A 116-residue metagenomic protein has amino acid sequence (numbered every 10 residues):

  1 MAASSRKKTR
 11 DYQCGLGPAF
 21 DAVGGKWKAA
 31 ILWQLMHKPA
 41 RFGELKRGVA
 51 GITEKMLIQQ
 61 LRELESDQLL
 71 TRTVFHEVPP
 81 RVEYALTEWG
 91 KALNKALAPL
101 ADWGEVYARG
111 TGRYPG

Functional and structural regions predicted by a protein language model:
M1-D11: N-terminal intrinsically disordered/low-complexity leader segments
A2-S4, W33, E88-G116: Amphipathic alpha-helical dimerization/coiled-coil segments that flank or bridge DNA-binding/regulatory modules
R10-M56, H76-E77, E83, K91 (+1 more regions): N-terminal helix-turn-helix DNA-binding core of bacterial DNA-binding proteins
K28, A40, S66-L69, D102-E105 (+1 more regions): Generic structural signal for secondary-structure transition and capping sites
L57, L61-E65: Basic amphipathic alpha-helical segments that dock to polyanions
E65-A85: Beta-hairpin "wing" of winged helix-turn-helix
